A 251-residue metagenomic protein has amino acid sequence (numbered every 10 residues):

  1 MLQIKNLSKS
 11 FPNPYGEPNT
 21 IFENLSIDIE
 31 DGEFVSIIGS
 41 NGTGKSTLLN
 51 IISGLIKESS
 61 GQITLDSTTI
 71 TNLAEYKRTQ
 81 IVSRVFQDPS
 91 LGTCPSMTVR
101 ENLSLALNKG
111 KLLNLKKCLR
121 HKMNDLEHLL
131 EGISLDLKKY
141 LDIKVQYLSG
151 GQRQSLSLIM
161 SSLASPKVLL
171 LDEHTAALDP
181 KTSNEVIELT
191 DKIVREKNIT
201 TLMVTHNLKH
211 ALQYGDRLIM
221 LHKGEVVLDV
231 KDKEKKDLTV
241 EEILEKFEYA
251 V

Functional and structural regions predicted by a protein language model:
M1, S10-N24, A74: A short, flexible loop at the N-terminus of ABC-type nucleotide-binding domains that lies
I38-S40: The feature captures the beta-strand-to-loop junction immediately N-terminal to the Walker
S53: Helix-to-loop junction immediately C-terminal to a conserved catalytic motif
G61-T69: Conserved ABC transporter NBD signature motif
T69-S83, L91, L113, L119 (+1 more regions): ABC ATPase NBD coupling module
T205-H206: H-loop/switch region of ABC-family ATPase nucleotide-binding domains
E225-Y249: Conserved beta-strand-loop-alpha-helix hinge in the C-terminal portion of ABC ATPase nucleotide-binding domains
